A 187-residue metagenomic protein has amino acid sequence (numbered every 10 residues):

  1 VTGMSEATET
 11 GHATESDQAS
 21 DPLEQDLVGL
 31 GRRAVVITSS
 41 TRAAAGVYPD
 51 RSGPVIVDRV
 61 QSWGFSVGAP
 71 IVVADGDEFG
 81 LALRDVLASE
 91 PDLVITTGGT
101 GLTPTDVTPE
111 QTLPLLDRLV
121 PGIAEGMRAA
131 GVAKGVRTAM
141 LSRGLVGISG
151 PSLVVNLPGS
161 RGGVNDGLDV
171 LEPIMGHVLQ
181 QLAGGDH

Functional and structural regions predicted by a protein language model:
V1-H187: Non-catalytic beta/alpha edge segments that cap or flank active sites
